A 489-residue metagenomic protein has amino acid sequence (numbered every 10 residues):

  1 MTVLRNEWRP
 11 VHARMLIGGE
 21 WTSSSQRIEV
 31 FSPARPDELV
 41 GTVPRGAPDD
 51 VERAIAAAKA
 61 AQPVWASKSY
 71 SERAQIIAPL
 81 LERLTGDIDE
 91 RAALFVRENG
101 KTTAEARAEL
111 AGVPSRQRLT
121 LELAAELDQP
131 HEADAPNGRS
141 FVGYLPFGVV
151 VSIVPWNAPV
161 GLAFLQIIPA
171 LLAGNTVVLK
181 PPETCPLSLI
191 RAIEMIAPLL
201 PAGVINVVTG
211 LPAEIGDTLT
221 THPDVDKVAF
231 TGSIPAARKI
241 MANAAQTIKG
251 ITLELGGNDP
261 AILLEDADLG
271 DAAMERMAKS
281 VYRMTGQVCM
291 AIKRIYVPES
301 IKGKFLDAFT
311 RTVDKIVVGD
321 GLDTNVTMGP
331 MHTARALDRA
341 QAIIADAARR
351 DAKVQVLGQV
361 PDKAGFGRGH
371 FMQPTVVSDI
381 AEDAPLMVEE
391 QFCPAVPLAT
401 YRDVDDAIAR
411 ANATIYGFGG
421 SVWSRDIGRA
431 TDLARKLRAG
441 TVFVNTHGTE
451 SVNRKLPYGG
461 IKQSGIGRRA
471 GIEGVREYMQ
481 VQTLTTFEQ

Functional and structural regions predicted by a protein language model:
M1-G138, H332: N-terminal Rossmann-like NAD(P)+-binding subdomain of aldehyde/semialdehyde dehydrogenases
P10, P235-A381, V444: ALDH superfamily catalytic-core signature
D37, R73, F95, G174 (+8 more regions): Residue-level signal for inorganic ion chemistry
E38-G41, V225, V317, G367-Q489: Conserved C-terminal structural/oligomerization subdomain of aldehyde/semialdehyde dehydrogenase
V40-G46, A61-S67, V151-S152, I262-L264 (+5 more regions): Short, well-ordered beta-strand elements within core beta-sheets of diverse protein domains
Q62, A66, L81-I88, A92 (+18 more regions): Structural signal for hydrophobic packing residues in well-ordered secondary-structure cores of soluble enzyme domains
T85, Q129-A272, Y401: Rossmann-like NAD(P) dinucleotide-binding subdomain of oxidoreductase/dehydrogenase enzymes
T176-V178, V354, T441: A short hydrophobic/small-residue beta-strand
